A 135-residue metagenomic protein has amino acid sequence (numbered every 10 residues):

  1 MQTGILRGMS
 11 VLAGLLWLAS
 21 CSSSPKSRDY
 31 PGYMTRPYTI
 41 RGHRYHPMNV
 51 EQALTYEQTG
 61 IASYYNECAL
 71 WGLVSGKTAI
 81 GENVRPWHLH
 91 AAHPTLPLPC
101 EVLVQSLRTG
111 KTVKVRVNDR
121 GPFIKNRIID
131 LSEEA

Functional and structural regions predicted by a protein language model:
M1-C21: Sec-dependent bacterial lipoprotein signal peptides
C21-A135: Secreted/periplasmic proteins
